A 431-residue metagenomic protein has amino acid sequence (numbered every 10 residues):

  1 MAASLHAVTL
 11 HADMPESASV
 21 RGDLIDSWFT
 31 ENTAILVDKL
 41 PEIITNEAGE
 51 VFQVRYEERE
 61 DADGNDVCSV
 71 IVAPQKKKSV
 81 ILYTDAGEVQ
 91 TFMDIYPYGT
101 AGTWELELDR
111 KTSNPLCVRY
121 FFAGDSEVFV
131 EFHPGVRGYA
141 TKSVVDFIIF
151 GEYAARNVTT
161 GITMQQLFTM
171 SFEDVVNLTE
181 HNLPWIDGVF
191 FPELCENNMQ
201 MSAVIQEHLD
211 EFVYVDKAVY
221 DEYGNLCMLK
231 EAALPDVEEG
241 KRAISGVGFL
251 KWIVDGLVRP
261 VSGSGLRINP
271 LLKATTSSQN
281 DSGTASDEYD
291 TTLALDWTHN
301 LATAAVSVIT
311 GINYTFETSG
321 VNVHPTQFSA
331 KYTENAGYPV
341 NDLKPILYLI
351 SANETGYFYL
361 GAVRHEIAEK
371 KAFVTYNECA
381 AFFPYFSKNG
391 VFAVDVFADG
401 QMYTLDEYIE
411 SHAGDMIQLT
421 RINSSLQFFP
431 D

Functional and structural regions predicted by a protein language model:
A2-D431: Cysteine-nucleophile amide-bond enzymes
